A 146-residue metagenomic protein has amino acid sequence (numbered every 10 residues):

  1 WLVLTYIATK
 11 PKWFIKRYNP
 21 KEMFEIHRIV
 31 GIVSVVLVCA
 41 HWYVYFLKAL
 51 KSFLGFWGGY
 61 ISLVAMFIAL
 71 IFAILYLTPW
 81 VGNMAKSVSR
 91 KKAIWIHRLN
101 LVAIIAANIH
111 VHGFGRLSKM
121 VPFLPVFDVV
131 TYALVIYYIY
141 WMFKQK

Functional and structural regions predicted by a protein language model:
W1-K146: Membrane-embedded alpha-helical bundles that constitute the cytochrome b-like, heme-associated redox core of multi-pass
